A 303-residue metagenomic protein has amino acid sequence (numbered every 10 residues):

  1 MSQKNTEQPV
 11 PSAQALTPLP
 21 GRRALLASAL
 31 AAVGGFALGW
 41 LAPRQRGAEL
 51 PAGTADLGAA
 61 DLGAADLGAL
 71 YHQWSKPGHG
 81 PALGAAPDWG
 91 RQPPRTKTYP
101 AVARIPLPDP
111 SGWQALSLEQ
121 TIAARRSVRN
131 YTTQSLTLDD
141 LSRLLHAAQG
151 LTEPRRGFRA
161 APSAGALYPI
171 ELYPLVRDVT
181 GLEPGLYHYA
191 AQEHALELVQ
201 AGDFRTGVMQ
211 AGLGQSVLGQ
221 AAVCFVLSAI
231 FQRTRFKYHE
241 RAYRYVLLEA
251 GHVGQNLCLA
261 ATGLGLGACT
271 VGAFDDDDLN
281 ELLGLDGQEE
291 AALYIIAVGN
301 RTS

Functional and structural regions predicted by a protein language model:
M1-P20: N-terminal secretory signal peptides
S2-N5, A27-Q220: N-terminal amphipathic, basic helical "cap/leader" segment at the start of enzyme domains
P18-S28: N-terminal Sec-pathway targeting helices
R125, L144, L172, A221-L227 (+2 more regions): Small-aliphatic-rich amphipathic alpha-helix that forms the alpha element of a beta-alpha
A160-G165, D275-G284: Beta-rich nucleic-acid/ligand-interaction surfaces
L186-H188, C224-V226, I295-A297: Conserved hydrophobic/aromatic beta-strand scaffold that supports enzyme active sites
L285-S303: A glycine-rich helix N-cap at a beta->alpha junction
